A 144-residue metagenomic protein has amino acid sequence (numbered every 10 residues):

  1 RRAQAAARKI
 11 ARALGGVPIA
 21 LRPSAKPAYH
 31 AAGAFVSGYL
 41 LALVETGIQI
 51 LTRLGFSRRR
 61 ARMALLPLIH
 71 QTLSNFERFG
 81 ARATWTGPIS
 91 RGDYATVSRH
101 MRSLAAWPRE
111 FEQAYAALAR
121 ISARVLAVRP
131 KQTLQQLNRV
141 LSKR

Functional and structural regions predicted by a protein language model:
R1-R78, T133: Internal alpha-helical scaffold of NAD(P)-dependent oxidoreductase catalytic cores
R62-R144: NAD(P)-dependent Rossmann-like dehydrogenase/reductase catalytic/cofactor-binding core
